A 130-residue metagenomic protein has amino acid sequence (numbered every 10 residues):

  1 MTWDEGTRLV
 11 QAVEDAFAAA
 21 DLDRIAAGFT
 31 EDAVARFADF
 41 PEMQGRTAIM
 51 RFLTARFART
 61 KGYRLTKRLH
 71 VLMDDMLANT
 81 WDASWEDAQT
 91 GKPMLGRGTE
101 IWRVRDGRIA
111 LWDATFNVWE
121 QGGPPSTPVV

Functional and structural regions predicted by a protein language model:
M1-E31, P125-V130: Short, low-complexity N-terminal intrinsically disordered segments enriched in polar/charged residues
M1-R8, R36, M50-V130: A beta-strand edge to alpha-helix "cap/lid" segment located at domain peripheries
G6, E14, A35-A38, M43: N-terminal/domain-start segments enriched in small and hydrophobic, helix-friendly residues, covering either
A19-L22, T47, R56-R59: Short secondary-structure boundary segments
D21, A33, P41, K61-R64: Secondary-structure boundary/capping signal
E42-F52: Short beta-edge strand/loop motif at the mouth of beta-sheet-based domains
